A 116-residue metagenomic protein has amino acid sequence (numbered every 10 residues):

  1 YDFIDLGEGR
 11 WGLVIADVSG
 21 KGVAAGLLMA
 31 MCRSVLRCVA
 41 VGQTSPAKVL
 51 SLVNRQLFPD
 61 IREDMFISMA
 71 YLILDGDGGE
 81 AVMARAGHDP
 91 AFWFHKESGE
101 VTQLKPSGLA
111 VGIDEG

Functional and structural regions predicted by a protein language model:
Y1-S19, V23-A24, L28-M29, R33-G116: Conserved subregion of the PPM/PP2C metallophosphatase catalytic domain
